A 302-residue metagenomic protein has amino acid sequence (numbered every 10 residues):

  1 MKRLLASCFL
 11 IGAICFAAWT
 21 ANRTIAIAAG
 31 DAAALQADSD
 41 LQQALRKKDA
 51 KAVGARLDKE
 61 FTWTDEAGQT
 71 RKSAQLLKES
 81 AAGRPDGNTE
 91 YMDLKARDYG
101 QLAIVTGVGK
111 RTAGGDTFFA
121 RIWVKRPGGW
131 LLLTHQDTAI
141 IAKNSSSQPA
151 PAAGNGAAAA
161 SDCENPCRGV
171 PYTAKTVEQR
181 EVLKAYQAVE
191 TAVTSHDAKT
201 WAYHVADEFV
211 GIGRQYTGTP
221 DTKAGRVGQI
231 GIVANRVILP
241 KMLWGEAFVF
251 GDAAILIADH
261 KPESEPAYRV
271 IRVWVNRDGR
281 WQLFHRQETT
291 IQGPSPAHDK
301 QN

Functional and structural regions predicted by a protein language model:
M1-L4: Positively charged n-region of N-terminal signal peptides that target proteins for export
S7-A18: Bacterial N-terminal signal peptides
W19-K59, L133, A139-E208, P294-N302: Short, low-complexity N-terminal intrinsically disordered segments enriched in polar/charged residues
L41, V53, F61, L76 (+8 more regions): Hydrophobic pocket/interface hotspot
L57, A67-G68, K95, G100 (+8 more regions): A mature extracytoplasmic/lumenal domain signature
E60-R71, A82-P85, H204-P220, G231-N235: A short gly/proline-enriched turn/hairpin at secondary-structure junctions
L77-T117, G225-Y268: Surface-exposed, charged secondary-structure patches
D116-A152, A267-P294: Short beta-strand edge/turn micro-motifs at domain boundaries
